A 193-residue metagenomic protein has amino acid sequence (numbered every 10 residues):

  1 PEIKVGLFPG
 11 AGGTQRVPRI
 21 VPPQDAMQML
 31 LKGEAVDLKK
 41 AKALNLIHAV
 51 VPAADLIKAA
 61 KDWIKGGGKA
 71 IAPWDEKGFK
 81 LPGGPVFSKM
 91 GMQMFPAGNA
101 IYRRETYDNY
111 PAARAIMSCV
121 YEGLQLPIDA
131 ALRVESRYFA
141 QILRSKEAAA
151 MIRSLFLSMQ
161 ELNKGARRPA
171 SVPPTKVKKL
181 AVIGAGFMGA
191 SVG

Functional and structural regions predicted by a protein language model:
E2-K39: Hydrophobic, small-residue-rich alpha-helical packing segments that form membrane-like cores
F8, G13-R16, I20, A149-K176: An acidic, glycine-rich surface segment that forms the CoA-thioester-binding/catalytic face of crotonase-fold enzymes
P9, P52, G184: Small/polar loops that bind or transfer phosphate-bearing groups
Q24-Y138, L155-L157, E161-P173: Amphipathic alpha-helical segments at domain termini/boundaries
K65, Y138-A149: Long amphipathic alpha-helix in the N-terminal Rossmann-like dinucleotide-binding domain of NAD(P)-dependent
P174-G193: Phosphate-binding active sites in nucleotide-utilizing proteins
